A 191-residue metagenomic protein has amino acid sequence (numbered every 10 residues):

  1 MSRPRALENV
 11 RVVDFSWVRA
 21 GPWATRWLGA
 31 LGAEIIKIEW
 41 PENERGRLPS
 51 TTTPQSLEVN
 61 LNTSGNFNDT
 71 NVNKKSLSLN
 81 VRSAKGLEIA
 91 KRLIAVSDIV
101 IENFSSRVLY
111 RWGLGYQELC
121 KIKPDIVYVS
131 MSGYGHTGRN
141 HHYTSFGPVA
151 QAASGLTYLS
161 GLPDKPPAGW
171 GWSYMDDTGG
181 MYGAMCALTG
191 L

Functional and structural regions predicted by a protein language model:
M1-L191: N-terminal helix-loop segment corresponding to the beta1-alpha1 unit of nucleotide/adenylate-binding folds
